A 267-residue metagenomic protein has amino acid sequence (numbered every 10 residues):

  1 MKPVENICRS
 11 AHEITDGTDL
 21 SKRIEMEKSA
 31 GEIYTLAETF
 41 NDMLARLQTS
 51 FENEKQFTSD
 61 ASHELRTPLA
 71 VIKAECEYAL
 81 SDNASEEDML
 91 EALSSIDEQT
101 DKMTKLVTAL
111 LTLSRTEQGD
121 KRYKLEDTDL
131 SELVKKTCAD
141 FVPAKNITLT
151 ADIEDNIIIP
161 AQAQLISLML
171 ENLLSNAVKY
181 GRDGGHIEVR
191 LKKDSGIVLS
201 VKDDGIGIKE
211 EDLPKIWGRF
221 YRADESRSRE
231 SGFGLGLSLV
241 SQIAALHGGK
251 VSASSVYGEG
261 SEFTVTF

Functional and structural regions predicted by a protein language model:
M1-S59, L65, A70-S81, S85-E87 (+10 more regions): Membrane-proximal HAMP signal-relay module
E25-S29, K124-E126, T148-I158, D194: Conserved catalytic submotifs in the C-terminal HATPase_c
A177-V178: Short helix-loop "hinge" at the ATP-lid/N-box region of the Bergerat-fold HATPase_c
G184-G196: Short beta-strand/loop element within the Bergerat-fold HATPase_c
D203: Acidic ATP/Mg2+-coordinating residue in the GHKL
I206-G207: Glycine-rich G1-box
Y221-S231: Glycine-rich ATP-lid/hinge loop adjacent to the conserved G-boxes
E259-S261: Glycine-rich GHKL/ HATPase_c ATP-binding element in histidine kinases
